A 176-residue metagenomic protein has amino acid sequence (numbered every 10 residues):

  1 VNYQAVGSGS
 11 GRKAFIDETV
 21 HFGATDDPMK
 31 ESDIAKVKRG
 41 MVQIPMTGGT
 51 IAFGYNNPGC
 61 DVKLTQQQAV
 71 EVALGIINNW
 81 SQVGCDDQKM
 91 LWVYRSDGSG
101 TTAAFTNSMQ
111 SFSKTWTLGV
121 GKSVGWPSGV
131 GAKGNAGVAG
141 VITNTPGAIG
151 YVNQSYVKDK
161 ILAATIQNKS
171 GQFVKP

Functional and structural regions predicted by a protein language model:
V1-P176: Exported/periplasmic ABC-transporter solute-binding proteins
